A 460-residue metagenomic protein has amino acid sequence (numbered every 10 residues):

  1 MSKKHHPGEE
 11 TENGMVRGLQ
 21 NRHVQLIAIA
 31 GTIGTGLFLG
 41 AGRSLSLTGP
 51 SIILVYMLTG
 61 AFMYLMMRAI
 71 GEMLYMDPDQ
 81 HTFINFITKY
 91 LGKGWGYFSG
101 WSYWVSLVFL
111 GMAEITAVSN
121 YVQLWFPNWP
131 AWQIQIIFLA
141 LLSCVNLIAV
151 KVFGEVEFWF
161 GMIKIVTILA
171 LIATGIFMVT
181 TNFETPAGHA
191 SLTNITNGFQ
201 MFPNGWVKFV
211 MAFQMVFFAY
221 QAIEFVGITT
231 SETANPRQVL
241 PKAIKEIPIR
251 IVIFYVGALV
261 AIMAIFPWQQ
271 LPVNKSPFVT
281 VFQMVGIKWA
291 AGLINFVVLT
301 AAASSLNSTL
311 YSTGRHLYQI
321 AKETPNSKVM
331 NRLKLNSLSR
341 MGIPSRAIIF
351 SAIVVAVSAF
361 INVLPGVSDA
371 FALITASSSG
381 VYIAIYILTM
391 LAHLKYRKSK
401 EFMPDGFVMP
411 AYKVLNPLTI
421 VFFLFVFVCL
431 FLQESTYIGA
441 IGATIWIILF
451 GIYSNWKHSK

Functional and structural regions predicted by a protein language model:
M1-G42, S46-S51, M63-R68, D79-Q80 (+5 more regions): Membrane-interface "cap" regions at the ends of multi-pass membrane proteins
K4-G8, T88, I115-Q135, T167 (+4 more regions): Helix-loop-helix connectors at the membrane interface of multi-pass transporters/channels
T11-M15, P127-P130, M162-F296, L432 (+1 more regions): Helix-loop-helix junctions that connect adjacent transmembrane segments in multi-pass membrane transporters
V16, L39-I134, F138, I247-V252 (+2 more regions): Extracellular loop-to-transmembrane helix junctions
D79, S102-A117, Y220, F225-T233 (+3 more regions): Membrane-helix boundary/coupling elements in multi-pass transport proteins
N85-T88, G92, L124, A243-N307 (+1 more regions): TM-loop-TM module centered on a large, flexible mid-protein loop between adjacent transmembrane helices in multi-pass
S119, W132-A190, F217-Q221, I244-P248 (+3 more regions): Membrane-interface loop-to-helix entry segments
F160, L333-S345, I383-E434: C-terminal membrane-solvent junction of multi-pass transporters and transport-like membrane proteins
